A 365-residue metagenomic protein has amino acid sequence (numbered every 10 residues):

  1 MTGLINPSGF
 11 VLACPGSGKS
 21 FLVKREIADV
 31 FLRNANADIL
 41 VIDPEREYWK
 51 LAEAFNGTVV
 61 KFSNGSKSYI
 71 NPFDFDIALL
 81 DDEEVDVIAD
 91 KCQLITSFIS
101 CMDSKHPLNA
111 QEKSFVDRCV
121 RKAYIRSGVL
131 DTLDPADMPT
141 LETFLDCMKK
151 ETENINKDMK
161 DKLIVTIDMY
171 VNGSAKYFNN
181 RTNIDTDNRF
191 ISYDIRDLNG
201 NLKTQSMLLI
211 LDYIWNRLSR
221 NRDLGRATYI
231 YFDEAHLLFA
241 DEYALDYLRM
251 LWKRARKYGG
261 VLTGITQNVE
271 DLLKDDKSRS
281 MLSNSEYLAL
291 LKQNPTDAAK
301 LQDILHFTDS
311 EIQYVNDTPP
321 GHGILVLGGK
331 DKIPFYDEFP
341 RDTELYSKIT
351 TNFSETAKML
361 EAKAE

Functional and structural regions predicted by a protein language model:
M1-N64: Glycine-rich phosphate-binding loop of nucleotide-binding enzymes
T2, R46-T58, N64-S66, N71-G260 (+3 more regions): P-loop NTPase motor domains
L4-G9, A13, E26, V116-K149 (+1 more regions): Charge-patterned, long linear interaction tracts outside catalytic cores
I5, R46, V269-L272, P295-T296: Short acidic loop-to-helix transition motifs that present clustered carboxylates
C14-P15, L272-E365: C-terminal regions of RecA-like/P-loop NTPase motor modules
I39, Y229, T263: Hydrophobic "anchor" residues on beta-strands that sit immediately upstream of conserved functional sites
T266: H-loop/switch region of ABC-family ATPase nucleotide-binding domains
